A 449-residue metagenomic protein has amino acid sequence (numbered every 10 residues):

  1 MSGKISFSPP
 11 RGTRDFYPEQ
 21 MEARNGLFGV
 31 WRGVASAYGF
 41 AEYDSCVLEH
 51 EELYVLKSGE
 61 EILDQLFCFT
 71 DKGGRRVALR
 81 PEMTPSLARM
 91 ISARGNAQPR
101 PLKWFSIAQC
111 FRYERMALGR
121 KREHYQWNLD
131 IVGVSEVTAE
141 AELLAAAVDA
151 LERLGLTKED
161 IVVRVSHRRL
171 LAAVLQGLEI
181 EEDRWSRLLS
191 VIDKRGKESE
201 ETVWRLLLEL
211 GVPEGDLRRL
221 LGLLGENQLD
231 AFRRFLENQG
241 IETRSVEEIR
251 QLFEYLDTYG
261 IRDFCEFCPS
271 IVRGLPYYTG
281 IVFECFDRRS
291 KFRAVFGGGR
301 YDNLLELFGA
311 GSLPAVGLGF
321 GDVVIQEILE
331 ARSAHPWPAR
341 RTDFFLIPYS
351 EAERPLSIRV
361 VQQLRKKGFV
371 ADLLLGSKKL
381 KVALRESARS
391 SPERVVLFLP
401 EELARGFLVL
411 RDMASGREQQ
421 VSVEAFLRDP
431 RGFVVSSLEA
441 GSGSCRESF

Functional and structural regions predicted by a protein language model:
M1-M21: Auxiliary tRNA-acceptor-end handling modules of aminoacyl-tRNA synthetases
S2, G12, V47-V77: Polyanion/phosphate-binding surface patch
S2, Q20-Y38, E49-H50, T84-N96 (+3 more regions): Positively charged, Gly/Ser-enriched RNA/tRNA-binding surfaces
G39-D44: Amphipathic alpha-helical blocks
S45-L63, V162-Q176, V272-T279, K378-E386 (+1 more regions): Beta-rich nucleic-acid/ligand-interaction surfaces
Q65-G73, I180-E201, D287-R288: Acidic, His- and aromatic-enriched active-site or binding-groove loops in soluble protein domains that engage sugars
I161-R164, R187-V191, A371-L380: A generic structural motif
